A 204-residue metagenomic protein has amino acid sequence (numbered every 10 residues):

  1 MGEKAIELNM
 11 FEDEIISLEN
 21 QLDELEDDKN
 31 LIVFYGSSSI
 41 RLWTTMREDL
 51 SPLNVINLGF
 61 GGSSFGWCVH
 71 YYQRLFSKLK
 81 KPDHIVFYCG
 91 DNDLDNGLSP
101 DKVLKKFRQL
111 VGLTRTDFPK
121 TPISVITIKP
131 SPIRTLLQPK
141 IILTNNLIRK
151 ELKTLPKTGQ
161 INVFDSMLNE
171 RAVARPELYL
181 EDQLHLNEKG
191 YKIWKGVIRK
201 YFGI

Functional and structural regions predicted by a protein language model:
G2-R108, P132-L143: Conserved SGNH/GDSL esterase-like catalytic core that processes O-acyl groups on lipids and polysaccharides
L50-P52, F118, K153-L155: Short, well-ordered coil/turn elements that cap or connect secondary structure elements
N54-I56, P122, K157-G159: Conserved beta-strand segments of alpha/beta enzyme cores
D83, F118-P122: A short helix->loop->beta-strand "cap" motif at the edges of active sites that frequently abuts
Y88, I126-T127: Alpha/beta-hydrolase-fold catalytic nucleophile elbow
P132-I204: Catalytic His-Asp segment of secreted/periplasmic serine-dependent ester chemistry enzymes
